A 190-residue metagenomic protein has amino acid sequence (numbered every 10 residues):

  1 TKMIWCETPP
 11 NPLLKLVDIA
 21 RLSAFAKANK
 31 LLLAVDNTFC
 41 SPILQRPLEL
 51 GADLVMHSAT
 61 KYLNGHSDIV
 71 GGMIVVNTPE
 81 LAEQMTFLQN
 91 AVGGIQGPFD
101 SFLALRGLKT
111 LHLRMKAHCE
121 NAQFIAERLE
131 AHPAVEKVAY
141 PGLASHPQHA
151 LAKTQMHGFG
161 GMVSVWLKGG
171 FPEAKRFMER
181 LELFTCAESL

Functional and structural regions predicted by a protein language model:
T1-A134, A139: Conserved PLP-enzyme active-site core in the AAT-like
K137-L190: Conserved C-terminal alpha-helix-loop-beta "cap" of PLP-dependent enzymes that closes/shapes the active-site mouth
